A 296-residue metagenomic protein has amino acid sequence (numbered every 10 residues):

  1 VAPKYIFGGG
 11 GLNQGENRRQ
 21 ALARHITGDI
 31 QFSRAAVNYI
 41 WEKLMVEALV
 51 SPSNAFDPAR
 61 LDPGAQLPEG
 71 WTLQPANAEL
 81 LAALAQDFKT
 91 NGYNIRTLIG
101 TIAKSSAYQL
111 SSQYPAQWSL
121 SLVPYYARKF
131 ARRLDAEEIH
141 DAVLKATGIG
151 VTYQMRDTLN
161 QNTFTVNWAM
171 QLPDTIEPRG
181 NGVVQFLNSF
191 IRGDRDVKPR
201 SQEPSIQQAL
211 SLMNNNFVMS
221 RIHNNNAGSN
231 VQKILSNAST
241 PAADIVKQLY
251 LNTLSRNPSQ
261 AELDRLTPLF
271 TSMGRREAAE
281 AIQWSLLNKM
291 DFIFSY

Functional and structural regions predicted by a protein language model:
V1-W71, P75, K89, R96 (+4 more regions): An acidic, gly/pro-interrupted, aromatic-rich
A78-K89, D264-M273: Amphipathic alpha-helical segments that form the core helices of the histone-fold
T97-A103: Beta-strand segments within the central parallel beta-sheet cores of soluble alpha/beta enzyme folds
S106: Surface-exposed, flexible loop/turn segments at secondary-structure boundaries
I282: Globin-like tetrapyrrole-binding proteins
